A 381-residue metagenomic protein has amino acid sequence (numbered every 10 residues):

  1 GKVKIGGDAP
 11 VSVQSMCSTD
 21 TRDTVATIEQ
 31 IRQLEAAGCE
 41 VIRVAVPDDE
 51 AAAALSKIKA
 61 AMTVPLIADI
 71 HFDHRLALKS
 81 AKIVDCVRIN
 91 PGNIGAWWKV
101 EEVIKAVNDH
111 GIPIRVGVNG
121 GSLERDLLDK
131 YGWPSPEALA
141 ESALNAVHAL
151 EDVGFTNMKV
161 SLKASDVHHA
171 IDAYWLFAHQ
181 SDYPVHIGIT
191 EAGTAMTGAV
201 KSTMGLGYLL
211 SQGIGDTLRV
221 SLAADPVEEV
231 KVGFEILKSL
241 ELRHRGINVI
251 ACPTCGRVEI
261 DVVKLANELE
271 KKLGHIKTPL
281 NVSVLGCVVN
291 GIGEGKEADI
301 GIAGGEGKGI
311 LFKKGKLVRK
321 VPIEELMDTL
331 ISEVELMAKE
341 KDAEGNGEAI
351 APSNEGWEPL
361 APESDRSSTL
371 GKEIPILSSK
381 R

Functional and structural regions predicted by a protein language model:
G1-S15, N108, K271, P359-P362 (+1 more regions): N-terminal amphipathic alpha-helix/helix-capping segment at the start of soluble metabolic enzymes
D8-A26, A45-P47, V64-F72, G92 (+2 more regions): Active-site mouth loops of central-metabolism enzymes
V13, D69, V116, V160 (+5 more regions): Conserved, mostly hydrophobic/aromatic
S18-T24, E35-M62, P91-G95, M158-V167: Glycine-rich, proline-tolerant flexible connector loops at the mouths of alpha/beta enzymes
R22, G274-S283, I300-R381: Iron-sulfur (Fe-S) cluster-binding modules
D49-I70, E102-I114, Y174-V185, L269-L273: Alpha-helix-loop-beta-strand connector modules within alpha/beta enzyme cores
V64, H74-R115: Hydrophobic or amphipathic alpha-helical targeting/insertion segments
N119-S122, L127-K277, N281: Catalytic alpha/beta core domains of metabolic enzymes, predominantly
